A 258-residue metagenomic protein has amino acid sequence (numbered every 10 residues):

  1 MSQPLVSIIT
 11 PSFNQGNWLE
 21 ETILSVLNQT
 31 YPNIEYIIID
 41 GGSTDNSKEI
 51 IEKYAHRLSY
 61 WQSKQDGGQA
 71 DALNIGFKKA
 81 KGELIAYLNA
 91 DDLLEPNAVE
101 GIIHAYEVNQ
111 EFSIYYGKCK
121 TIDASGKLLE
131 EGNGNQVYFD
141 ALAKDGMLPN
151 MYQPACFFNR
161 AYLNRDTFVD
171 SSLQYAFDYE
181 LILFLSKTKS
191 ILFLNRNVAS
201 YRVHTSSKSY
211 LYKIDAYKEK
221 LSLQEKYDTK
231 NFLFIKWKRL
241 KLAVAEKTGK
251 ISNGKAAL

Functional and structural regions predicted by a protein language model:
M1-L27: N-proximal low-complexity "stem/linker" segments adjacent to membrane-targeting elements
Q3-V6, L27-I38, N46, R57-Y60: Short loop->beta transition adjacent to catalytic acidic/histidine clusters or analogous donor-positioning motifs
N17-E20, D45-K53, L93, N97: Acidic helix N-cap motif at the loop->helix transition within catalytic regions of sugar-transfer enzymes
S25, P32, D40-E49, Q65 (+1 more regions): A conserved acidic beta->alpha catalytic loop
K64-A80: Glycine-rich, basic loop-to-helix element that forms the pyrophosphate-binding segment of sugar-nucleotide handling
I85: Short aromatic/hydrophobic "clamp" motif used to bind/position activated sugar donors
N97-E130: Conserved donor NDP-sugar-binding/catalytic core segment of glycosyltransferases
E131-E219: Conserved nucleotide-sugar donor-binding catalytic segment
